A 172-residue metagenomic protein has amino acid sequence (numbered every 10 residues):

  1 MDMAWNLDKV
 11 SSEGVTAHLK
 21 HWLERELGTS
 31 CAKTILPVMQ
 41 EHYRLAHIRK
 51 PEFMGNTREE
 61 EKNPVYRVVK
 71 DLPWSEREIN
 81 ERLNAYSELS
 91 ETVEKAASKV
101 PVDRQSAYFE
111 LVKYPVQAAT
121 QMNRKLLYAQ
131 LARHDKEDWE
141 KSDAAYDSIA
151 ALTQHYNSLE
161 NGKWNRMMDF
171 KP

Functional and structural regions predicted by a protein language model:
M1-P172: Substrate-binding groove of N-acetylhexosamine-processing glycoside hydrolases
